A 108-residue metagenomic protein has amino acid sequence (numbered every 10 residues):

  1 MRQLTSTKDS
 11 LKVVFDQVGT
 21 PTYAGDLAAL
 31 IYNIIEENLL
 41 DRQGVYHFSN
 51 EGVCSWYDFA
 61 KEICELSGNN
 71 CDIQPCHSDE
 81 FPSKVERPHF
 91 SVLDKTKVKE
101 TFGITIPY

Functional and structural regions predicted by a protein language model:
M1-G19, A24-N33: NAD(P)-dependent short-chain dehydrogenase/reductase
T5-K8, I35-L39, S67, F102: A general structural signal marking secondary-structure boundaries and capping sites
V13-F15, H47, P75, Y108: Structural signal for conserved beta-strand scaffold positions within catalytic alpha/beta enzyme cores
G19-T22, C54, L93: Residue-level signal for the nucleotide or nucleotide-sugar donor/cofactor binding architecture
L30, E37-V85, H89-F90: Mid/C-terminal beta-alpha module of Rossmann-like enzyme folds, strongest in SDR-family dehydrogenases/epimerases
C71, E86-Y108: C-terminal amphipathic/interface module of NAD(P)-dependent oxidoreductases and related NAD-binding regulators
